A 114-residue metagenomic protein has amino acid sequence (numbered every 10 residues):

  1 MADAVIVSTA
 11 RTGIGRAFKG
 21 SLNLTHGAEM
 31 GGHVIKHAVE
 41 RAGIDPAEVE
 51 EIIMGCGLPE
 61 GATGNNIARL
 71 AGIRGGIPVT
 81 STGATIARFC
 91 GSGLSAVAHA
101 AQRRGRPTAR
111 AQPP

Functional and structural regions predicted by a protein language model:
M1-K19, N23-V34, S92, A96-P114: Conserved beta-strand-centric core segments of catalytic alpha/beta enzyme folds
I6-T9, E40-G43, A68-R74: Short hydrophobic/aromatic-rich motifs at helix boundaries and adjacent loops
I6-V7, M54, V79-T82, P114: General beta-strand structural signal in soluble alpha/beta enzymes
G13-G15, P46-E48, I77-T80: A short alpha-helix capping/helix-coil boundary motif
G31, I35, E50, M54 (+1 more regions): Alpha-helical structural signal
H37-E50: Phosphate/pyrophosphate-binding loops at sites that engage ATP/ADP/AMP, CoA/4′-phosphopantetheine, polyphosphate
E48-E51, G83-T85: Residues at or immediately flanking beta-strands
C56-A109: Conserved catalytic cysteine-centered active-site region of acyl-thioester-dependent Claisen-condensing enzymes
